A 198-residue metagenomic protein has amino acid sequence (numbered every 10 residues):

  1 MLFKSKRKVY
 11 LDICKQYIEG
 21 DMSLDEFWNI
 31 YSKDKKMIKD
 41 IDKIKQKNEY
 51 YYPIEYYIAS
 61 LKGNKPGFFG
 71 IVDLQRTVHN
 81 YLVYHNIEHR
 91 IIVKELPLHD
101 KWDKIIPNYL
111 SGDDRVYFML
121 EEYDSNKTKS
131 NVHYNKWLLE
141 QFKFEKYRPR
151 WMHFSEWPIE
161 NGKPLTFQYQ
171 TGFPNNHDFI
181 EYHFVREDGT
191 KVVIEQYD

Functional and structural regions predicted by a protein language model:
L2-D198: Long compositionally biased, domain-poor regions of proteins
